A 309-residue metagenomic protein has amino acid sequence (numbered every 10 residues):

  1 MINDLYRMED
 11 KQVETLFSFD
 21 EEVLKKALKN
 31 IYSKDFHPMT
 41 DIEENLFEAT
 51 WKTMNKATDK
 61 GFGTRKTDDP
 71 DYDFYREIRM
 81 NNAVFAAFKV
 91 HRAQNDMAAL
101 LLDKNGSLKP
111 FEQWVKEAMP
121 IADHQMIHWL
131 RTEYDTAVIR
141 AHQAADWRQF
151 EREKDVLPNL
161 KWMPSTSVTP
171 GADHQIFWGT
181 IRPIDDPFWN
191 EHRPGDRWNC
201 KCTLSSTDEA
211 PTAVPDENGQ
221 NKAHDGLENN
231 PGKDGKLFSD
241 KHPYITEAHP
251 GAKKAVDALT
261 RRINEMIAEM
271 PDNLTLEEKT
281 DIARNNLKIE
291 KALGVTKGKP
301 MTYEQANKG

Functional and structural regions predicted by a protein language model:
M1-A122, D208-G309: N-terminal leader/targeting and assembly helices and adjacent pre-domain segments
D103, F111-T136, R140-V156: Internal glycine-rich, Lys/Arg-flanked active-site/core loops of soluble domains
T136-A210: Conserved short secondary-structure elements within globular domains
